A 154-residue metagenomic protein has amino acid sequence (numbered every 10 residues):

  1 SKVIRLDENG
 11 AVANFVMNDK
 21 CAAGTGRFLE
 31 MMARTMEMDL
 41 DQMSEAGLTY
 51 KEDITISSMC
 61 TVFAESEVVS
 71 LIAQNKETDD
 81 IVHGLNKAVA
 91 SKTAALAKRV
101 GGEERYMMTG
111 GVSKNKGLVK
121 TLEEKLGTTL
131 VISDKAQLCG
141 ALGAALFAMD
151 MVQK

Functional and structural regions predicted by a protein language model:
S1-N9, M59-S66, V112-G127: Acidic-glycine-rich active-site phosphate/pyrophosphate-binding loop
S1-T35, I132: Glycine-rich phosphate-binding loop of actin/hexokinase-like ATP-binding domains
A11-A13, Y106, K116, G143-K154: Residues forming the flavin
V16-G24, V82-N86, M107-V112, V131-A141: Active-site nucleophile and cofactor-binding loops and adjacent substrate-binding regions of central metabolic enzymes
A23, E30, R34-Q74: Conserved ATP-utilizing enzyme core subdomain
G26-E30, R34, S133-K154: Glycine-rich phosphate-binding/hydrolytic loop that grips phosphoryl groups
A64-A97, Q137: Adenine-nucleotide phosphate-binding core of ATP-dependent small-molecule kinases
A97-K125, A136-G140: Glycine-rich phosphate-binding loops at beta-strand->alpha-helix junctions
